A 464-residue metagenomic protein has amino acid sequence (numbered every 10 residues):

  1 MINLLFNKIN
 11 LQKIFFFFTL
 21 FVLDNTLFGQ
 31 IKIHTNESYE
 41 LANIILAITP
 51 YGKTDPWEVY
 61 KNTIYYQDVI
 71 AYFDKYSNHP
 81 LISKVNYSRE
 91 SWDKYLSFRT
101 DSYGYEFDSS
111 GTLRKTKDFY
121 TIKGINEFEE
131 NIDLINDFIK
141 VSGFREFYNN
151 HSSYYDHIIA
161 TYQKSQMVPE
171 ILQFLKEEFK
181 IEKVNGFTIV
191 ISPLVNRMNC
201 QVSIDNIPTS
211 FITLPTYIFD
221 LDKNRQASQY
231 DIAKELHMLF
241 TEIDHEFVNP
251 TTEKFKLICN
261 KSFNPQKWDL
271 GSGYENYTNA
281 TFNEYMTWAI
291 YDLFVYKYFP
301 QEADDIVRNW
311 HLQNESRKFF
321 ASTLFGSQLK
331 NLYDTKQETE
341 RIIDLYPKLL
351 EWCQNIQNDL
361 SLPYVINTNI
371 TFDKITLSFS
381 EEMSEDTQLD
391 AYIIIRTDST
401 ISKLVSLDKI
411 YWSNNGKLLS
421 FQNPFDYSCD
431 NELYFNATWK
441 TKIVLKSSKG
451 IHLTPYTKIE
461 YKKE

Functional and structural regions predicted by a protein language model:
M1-I31: Bacterial Sec-dependent N-terminal signal peptides
Q30-F107, F319-T323: N-terminal mature-domain "stem" immediately C-terminal to a signal peptide or N-terminal signal-anchor/transmembrane
Y155-T209: Auxiliary, metal-adjacent structural segments of Zn-dependent hydrolase domains
F219-L239: Short pre-active-site segment immediately N-terminal to the catalytic Zn-binding motif
A233-K254: Active-site recognition of the HExxH zinc-binding catalytic motif
N249-N276: Post-HEXXH active-site segment of zinc metalloproteases
Y291, V295, F299-T371, S384 (+1 more regions): Pan-zinc metallopeptidase signature
S361-E464: Acidic, low-complexity Ser/Thr/Gly/Pro-rich repeat segments typical of extracellular/periplasmic and surface-exposed
